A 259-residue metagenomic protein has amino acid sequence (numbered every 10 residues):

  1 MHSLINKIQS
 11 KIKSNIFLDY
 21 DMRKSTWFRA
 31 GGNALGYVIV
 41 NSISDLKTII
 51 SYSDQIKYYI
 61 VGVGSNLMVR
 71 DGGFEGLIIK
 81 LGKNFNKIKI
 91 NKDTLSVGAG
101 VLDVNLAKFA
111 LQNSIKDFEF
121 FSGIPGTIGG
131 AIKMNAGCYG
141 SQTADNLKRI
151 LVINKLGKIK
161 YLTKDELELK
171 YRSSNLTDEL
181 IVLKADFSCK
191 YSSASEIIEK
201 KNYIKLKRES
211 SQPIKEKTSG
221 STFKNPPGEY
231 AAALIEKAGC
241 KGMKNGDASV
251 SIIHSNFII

Functional and structural regions predicted by a protein language model:
M1-I128: Anion-binding (especially nucleotide phosphate/pyrophosphate-binding) glycine-rich loop and adjoining beta-alpha core
F17-L18, K24, I153-I259: Phosphate/pyrophosphate- and phosphate-bearing ligand-binding catalytic cores of soluble enzymes
W27-L35, G72-F74, I79, G129 (+10 more regions): Short capping/connector residues at structural and topological boundaries
F28-G31, I60-V61, M68-G72, I88-I90 (+6 more regions): Solvent-exposed alpha-helices and their adjacent loops that cap or buttress functional pockets in soluble metabolic
R29, S96, E119, K133 (+3 more regions): Conserved beta-strand segments that form the floor/walls of ligand-binding pockets within enzyme and binding domains
V38-I43, M68-N86, K133-K164, T177-K184: Structural signature of FAD isoalloxazine-binding scaffolds in flavoprotein oxidoreductases
I90-T94, G98-V104, D117, G123 (+1 more regions): Contiguous, small/hydrophobic- and glycine-enriched helical/loop subdomains that border and often "cap" functional
D117-K148, T218, T222: A gly/ser-rich beta-alpha-beta helix-loop segment of oxidoreductase catalytic cores
